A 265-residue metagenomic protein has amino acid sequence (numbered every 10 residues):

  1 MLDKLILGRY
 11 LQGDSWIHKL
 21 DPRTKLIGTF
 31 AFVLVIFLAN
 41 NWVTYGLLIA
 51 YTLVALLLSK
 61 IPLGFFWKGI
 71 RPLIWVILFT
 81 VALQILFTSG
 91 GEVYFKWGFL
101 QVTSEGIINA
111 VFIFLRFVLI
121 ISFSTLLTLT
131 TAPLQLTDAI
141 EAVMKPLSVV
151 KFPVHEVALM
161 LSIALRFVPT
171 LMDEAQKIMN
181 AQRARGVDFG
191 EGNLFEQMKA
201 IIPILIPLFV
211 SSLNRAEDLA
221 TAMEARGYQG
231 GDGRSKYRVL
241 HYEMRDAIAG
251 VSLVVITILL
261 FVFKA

Functional and structural regions predicted by a protein language model:
M1-W42, L48-S59, A142-F152, E156-L159 (+2 more regions): Transmembrane alpha-helix interface motif
K25, G64-I74, D246-A249: Alpha-helical transmembrane segments and their helix-start/interface "positive-inside/aromatic belt" motifs in integral
I36-N40, F65-G69, S104-A110, H241-Y242: Interfacial loop-to-helix junctions that mark the boundaries of transmembrane helices in multi-pass membrane
N41, Y45, K60-G64, T88-K96 (+3 more regions): Transmembrane helix-loop junctions in multipass membrane proteins, especially transporters and channels
K68-R71, L165, P203-I204: Hydrophobic alpha-helical transmembrane segments of integral membrane proteins, especially lipid-exposed positions
G69-L73, I77, F114, V118 (+4 more regions): Loop-to-transmembrane-helix entry motif
L73-V187: Juxtamembrane/interface alpha-helical elements of multi-pass membrane proteins
